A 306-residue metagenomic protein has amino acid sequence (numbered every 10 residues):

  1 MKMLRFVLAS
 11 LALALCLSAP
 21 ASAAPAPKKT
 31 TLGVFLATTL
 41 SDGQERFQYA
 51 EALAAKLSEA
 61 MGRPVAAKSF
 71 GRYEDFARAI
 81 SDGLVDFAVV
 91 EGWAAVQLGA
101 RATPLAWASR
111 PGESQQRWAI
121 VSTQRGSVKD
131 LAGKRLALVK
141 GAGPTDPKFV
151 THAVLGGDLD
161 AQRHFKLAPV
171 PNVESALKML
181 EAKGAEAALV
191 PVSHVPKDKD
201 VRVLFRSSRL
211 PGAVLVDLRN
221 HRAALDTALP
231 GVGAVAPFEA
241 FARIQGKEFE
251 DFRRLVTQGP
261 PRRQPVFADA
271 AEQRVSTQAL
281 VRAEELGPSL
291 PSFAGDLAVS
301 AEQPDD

Functional and structural regions predicted by a protein language model:
V7-S18: Bacterial N-terminal signal peptides
A19-A23: Sec/Tat signal peptide C-region and signal peptidase I cleavage site
A24-A95: Extracytoplasmic small-molecule ligand-binding "clamshell" domains of the periplasmic binding protein/Venus flytrap
K28-G43, R110-I120, P196-R274: Periplasmic-binding protein-like
T31, F35-K56, Q115-K178, F249: Bilobed "Venus flytrap"/periplasmic-binding protein-like clamshell domains and structurally analogous long
P64, G141-A161, P230-A298, E302-D305: Ligand-binding clefts/hinges and TM-proximal coupling segments of bilobed small-molecule sensing domains
F70, D75-D130, A142: Acidic, polar ligand-binding/catalytic clefts
V89-R101, L177-L210: A ligand-binding cleft/hinge motif common to bilobed small-molecule-binding domains
